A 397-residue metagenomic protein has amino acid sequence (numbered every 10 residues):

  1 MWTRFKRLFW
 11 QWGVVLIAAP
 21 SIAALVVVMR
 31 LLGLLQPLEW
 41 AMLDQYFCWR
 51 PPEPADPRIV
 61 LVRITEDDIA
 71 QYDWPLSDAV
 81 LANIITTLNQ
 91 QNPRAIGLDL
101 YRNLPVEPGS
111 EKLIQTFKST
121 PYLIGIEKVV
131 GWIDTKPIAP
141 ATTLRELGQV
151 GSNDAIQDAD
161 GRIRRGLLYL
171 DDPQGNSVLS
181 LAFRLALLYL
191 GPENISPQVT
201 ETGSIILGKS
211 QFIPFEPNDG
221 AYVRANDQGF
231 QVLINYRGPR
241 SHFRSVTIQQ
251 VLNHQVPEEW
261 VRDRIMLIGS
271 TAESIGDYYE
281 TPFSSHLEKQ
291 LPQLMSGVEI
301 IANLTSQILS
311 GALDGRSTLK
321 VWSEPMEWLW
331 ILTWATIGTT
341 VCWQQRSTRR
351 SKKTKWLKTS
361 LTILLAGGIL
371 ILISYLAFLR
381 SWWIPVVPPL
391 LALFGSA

Functional and structural regions predicted by a protein language model:
W2-A221, V261-T348: Non-transmembrane functional regions of envelope-associated proteins
R7-F9, P37, P257, K353 (+1 more regions): Intrinsically disordered regions, especially transient/low-confidence alpha-helical propensity segments and coil-helix
V199-V256: Substrate-access "cap/lid" subdomains that shape and gate the entrance to catalytic or ligand-binding pockets
V251-L252, I308-L309, A377-F378: Hydrophobic residues in alpha-helical segments
L319-P325, R350-W356, A377-P385: Membrane-helix interface and helix-disruption motif detector
G338-G368: Juxtamembrane interface at the cytosolic side of transmembrane helices
L361-A397: Membrane-embedded alpha-helical segments, specifically the hydrophobic cores of selected transmembrane helices
